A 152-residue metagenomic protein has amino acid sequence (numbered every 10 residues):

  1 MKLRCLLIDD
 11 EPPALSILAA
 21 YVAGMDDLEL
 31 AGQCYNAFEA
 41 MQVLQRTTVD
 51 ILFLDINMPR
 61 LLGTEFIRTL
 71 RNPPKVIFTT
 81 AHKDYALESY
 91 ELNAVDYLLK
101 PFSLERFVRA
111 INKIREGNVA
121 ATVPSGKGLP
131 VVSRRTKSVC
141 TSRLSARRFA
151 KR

Functional and structural regions predicted by a protein language model:
M1-R4: Non-catalytic signal-transmission and effector/linker regions of two-component phosphorelay proteins
E11-G32: Two-component/phosphorelay signaling modules centered on CheY-like receiver
P13, A37-V123: CheY-like receiver
A20, T64-R68, R143: Active-site phosphate/pyrophosphate- and oxyanion-stabilizing loops and adjacent acidic/basic residues in soluble
A23, R71, A150: Short conserved AdoMet
E116-R152: Conserved binding/recognition cores within well-folded domains
